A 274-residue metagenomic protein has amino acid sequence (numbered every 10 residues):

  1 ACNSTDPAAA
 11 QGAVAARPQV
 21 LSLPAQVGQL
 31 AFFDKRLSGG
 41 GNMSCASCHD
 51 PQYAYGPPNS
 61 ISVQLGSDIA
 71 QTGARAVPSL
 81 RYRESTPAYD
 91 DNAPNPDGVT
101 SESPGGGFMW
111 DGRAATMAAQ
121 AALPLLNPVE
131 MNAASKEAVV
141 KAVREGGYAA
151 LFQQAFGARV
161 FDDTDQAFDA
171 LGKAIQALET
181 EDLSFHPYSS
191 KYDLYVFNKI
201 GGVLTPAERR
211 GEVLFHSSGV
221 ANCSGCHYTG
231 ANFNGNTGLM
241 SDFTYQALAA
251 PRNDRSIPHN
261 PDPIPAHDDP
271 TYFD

Functional and structural regions predicted by a protein language model:
C2-Q120, Y188-D274: Short glycine/threonine-rich turn/loop motifs
Q29-K35, K173-I175, D182: Short secondary-structure boundary segments
D68-F156, V160-T180: Periplasmic c-type cytochrome electron-transfer domains
D182-Y188: Proline-centered turn/helix-capping motifs that create local helix->coil transitions or kinks
